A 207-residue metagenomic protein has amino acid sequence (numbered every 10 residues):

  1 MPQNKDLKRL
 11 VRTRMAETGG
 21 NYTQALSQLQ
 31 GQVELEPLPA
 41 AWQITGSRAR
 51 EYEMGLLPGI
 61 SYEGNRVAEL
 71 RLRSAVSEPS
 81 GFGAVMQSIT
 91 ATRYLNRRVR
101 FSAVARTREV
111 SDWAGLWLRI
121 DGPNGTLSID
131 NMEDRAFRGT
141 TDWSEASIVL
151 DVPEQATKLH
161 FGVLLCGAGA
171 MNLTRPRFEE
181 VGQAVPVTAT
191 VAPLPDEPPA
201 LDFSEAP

Functional and structural regions predicted by a protein language model:
M1-E34: C-terminal alpha-helical interaction appendages
Q32-P207: Extracellular and organelle-lumenal recognition/adhesion modules and their flexible linkers in secreted
